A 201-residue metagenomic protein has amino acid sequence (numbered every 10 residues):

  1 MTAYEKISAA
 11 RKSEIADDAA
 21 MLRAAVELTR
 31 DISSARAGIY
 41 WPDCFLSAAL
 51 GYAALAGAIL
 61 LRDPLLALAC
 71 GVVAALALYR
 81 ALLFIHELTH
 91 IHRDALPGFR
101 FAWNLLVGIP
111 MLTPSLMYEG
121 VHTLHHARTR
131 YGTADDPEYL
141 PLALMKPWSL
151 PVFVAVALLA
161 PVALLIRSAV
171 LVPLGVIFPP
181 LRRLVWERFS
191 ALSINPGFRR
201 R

Functional and structural regions predicted by a protein language model:
T2-D63: Topogenic membrane-insertion module of multi-pass membrane proteins
R11-L22, D43-A53, A102-L105, K146-L165 (+1 more regions): Hydrophobic alpha-helical transmembrane segments
L22-R30, H126, R130, V185 (+1 more regions): Cytosolic, membrane-interface loops and tails of multi-pass inner-membrane proteins
A37, R62-L68, A95-A102: Membrane-helix interface segments
L55-G57, L68-C70, T133-R201: Hydrophobic transmembrane alpha-helical segments that form the core helix bundle of multi-pass membrane enzymes
A58-L83, L106-L116: Membrane-embedded alpha-helical segments that form the functional core of polytopic membrane enzymes, especially those
E87-D94, L124-R128, L171-W186: Perimembrane helix-loop junctions in membrane proteins
L88-A95, F99-V162: Intramembrane catalytic core of multi-pass membrane enzymes that act on lipidic substrates
